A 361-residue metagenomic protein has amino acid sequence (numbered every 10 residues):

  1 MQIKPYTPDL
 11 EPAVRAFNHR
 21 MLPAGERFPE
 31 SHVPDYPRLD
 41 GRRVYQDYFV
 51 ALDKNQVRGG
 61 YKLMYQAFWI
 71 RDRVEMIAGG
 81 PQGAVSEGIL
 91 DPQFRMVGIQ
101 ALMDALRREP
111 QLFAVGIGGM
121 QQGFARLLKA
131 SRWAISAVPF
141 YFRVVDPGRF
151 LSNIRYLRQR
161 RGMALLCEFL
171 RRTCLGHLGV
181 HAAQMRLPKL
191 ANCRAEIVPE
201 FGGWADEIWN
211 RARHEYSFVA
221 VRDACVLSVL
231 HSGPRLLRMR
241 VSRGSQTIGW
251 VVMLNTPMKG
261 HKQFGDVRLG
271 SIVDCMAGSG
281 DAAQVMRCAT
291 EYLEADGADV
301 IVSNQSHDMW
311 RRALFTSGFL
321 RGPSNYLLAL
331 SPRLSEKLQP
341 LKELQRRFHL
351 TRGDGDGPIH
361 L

Functional and structural regions predicted by a protein language model:
M1-L52, V57, G80, N153-C225 (+2 more regions): Short amphipathic alpha-helix that is part of the acyltransferase structural core
P5-V115, V138-V145, R243-G280, R321: Conserved donor-binding loop and adjoining core beta-sheet/short helix segment in diverse acyl/aminoacyl transferases
Y65, L112-H181, L237, R243 (+2 more regions): Active-site/acyl-donor-binding loops of N-acyltransferases
R95-I99, D223, V285-M286: Amphipathic coiled-coil/heptad-repeat helices and related helical stalk/stem segments that mediate oligomerization
A101-L102, V226, C288-A289: Short, hydrophobic/aromatic alpha-helical segments in well-folded domains
V219-V241: Oxyanion-binding "anion nests"
